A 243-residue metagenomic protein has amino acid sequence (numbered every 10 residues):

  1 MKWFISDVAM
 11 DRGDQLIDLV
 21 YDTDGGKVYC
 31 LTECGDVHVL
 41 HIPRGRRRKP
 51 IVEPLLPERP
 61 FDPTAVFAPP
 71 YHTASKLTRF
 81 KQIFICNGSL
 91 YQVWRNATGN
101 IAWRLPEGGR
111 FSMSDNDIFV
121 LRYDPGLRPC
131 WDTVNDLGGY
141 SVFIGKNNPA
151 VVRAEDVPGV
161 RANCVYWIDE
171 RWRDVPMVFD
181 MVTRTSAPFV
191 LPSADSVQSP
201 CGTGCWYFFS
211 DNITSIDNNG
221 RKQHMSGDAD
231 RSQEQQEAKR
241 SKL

Functional and structural regions predicted by a protein language model:
M1-W103: A sequence/structural signal of beta-propeller blade repeats
E107-L243: C-terminal closing repeat unit and adjoining cap/tail of repeat-based domains
